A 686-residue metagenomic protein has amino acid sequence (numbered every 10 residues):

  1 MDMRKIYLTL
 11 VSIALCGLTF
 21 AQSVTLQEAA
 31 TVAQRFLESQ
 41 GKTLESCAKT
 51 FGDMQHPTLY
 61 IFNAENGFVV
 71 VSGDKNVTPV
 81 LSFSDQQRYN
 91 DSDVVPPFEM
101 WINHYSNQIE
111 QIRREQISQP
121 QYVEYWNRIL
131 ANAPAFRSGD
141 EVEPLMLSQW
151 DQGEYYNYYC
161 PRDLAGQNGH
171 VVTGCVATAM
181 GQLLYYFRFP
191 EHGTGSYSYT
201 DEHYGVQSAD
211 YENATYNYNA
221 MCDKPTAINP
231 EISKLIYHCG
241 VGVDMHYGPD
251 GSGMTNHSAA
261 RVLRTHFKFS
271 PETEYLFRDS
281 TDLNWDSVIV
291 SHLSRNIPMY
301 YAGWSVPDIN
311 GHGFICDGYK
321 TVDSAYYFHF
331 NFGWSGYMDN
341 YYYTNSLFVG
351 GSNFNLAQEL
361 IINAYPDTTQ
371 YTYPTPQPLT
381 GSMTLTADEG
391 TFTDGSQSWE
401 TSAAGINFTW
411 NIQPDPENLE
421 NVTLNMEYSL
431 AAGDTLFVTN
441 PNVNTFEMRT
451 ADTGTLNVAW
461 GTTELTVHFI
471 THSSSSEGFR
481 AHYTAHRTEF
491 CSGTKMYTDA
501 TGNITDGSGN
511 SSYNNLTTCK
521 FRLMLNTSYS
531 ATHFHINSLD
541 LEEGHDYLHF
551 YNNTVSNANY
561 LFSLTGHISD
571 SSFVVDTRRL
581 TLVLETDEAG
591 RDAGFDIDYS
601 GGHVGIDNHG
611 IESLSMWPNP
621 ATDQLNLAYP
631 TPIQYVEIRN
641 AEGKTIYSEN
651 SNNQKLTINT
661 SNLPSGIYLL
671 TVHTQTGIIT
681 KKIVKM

Functional and structural regions predicted by a protein language model:
G17-F20, D607-W617, A621-M686: C-terminal outer-membrane/trafficking sorting elements
Q22-Q55, V69, N76-S148, P307-D308 (+1 more regions): Cys-His-centered catalytic/binding microenvironment captured across papain-like cysteine peptidases and homologous
K49-E65, R261, T265-N331: Active-site-adjacent substructure of cysteine-protease-like catalytic cores
V80-S252: Active-site-adjacent structural segments surrounding the nucleophilic cysteine of cysteine proteases and isopeptidases
A357-M383, T488-M496, I504, S600-W617 (+2 more regions): Residue-level detector of functionally pivotal "anchor" positions at catalytic/ligand-binding pockets or at interdomain
P374-D415, H482-A531, N537, D598-G602: A short aromatic-anchored loop/beta-hairpin motif
S429-F446, D540-A558: Short, surface-exposed beta-strand/strand-loop-strand elements in extracellular ectodomains
V467-S475, L582-R591: Short beta-strand-plus-loop segments that form exposed binding edges in beta-rich domains
